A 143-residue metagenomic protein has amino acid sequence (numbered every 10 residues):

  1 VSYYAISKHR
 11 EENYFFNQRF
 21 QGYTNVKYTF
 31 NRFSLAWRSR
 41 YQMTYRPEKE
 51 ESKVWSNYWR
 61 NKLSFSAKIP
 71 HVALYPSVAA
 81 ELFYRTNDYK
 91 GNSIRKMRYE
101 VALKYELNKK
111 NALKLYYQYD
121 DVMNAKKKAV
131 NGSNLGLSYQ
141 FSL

Functional and structural regions predicted by a protein language model:
V1, T24, W37-S39, N61 (+2 more regions): Membrane-embedded beta-strand positions of outer-membrane beta-barrel proteins
V1-H9, Y28-F30, Y41-Y45, L82-T86 (+2 more regions): Transmembrane beta-strands of outer-membrane beta-barrel pores
E12-Q18, E51-N57, K90-K96, K127-G132: Replace "Gram-negative outer membrane beta-barrel proteins" with "bacterial and organellar outer membrane beta-barrel
G22-T24, N61-L63, V101, L137: Membrane-embedded beta-strands of outer-membrane beta-barrel proteins, especially the hydrophobic/small aromatic
V26-Y28, A67-I69, Y105, F141: Residue-level signature of outer-membrane beta-barrel architecture
N31-L35, H71-P76, K109-L115: Repeated loop/turn-to-beta-strand initiation elements of outer-membrane beta-barrel proteins
E50-A73: A contiguous pocket-lining binding segment that forms or flanks enzyme active sites
N131-L143: Outer-membrane beta-barrel "beta-signal"
